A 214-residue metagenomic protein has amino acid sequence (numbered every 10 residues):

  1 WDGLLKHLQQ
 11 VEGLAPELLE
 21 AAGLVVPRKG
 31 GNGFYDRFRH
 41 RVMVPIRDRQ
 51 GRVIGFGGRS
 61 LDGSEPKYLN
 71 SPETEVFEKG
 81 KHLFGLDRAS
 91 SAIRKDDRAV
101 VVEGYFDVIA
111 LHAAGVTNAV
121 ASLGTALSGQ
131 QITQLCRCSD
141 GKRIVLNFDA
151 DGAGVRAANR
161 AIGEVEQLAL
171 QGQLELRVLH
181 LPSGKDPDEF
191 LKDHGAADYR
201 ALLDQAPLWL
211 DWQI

Functional and structural regions predicted by a protein language model:
D2-K142, A158: Phosphate-handling DNA/RNA-contact segment within nucleic-acid enzymes
F106, G124-L127, F148-A158, H180-K185: Acidic, metal-coordinating catalytic cores used for nucleic-acid/nucleotide bond scission and strand-transfer chemistry
G115-A119, R160-V165, D193-A197: Short secondary-structure boundary/capping segments
I132-C136, G163-Q167, L203-W209: Flexible glycine/proline-rich, aromatic-decorated loop/lid segments
I144, D151-L176, H180: Phosphate/diphosphate-binding loops
G172-I214: C-terminal or mid-to-C-terminal helical accessory/interaction module adjacent to the motor/catalytic core
